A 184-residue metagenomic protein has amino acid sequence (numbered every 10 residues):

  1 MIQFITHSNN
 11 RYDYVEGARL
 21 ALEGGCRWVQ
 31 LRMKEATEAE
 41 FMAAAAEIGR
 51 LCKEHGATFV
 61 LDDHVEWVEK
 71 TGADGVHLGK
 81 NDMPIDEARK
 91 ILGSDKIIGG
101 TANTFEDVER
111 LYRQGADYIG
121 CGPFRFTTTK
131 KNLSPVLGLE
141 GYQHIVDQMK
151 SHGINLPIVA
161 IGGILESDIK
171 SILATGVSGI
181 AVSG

Functional and structural regions predicted by a protein language model:
M1-M83, K90-D117, H144, I154-I158 (+1 more regions): Conserved N-terminal beta1-alpha1 strand-loop-helix module at the mouth
Y118-G184: Active-site/ligand-binding-proximal alpha/beta "capping" segment
